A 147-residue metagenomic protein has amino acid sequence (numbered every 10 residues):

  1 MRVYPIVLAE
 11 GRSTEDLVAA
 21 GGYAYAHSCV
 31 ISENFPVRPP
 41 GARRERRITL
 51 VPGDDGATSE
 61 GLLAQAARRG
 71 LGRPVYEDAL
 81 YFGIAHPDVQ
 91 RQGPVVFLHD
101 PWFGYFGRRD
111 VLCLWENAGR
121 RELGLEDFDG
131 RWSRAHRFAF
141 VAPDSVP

Functional and structural regions predicted by a protein language model:
M1-G72, Y76-P147: A binding-site-centric feature that preferentially detects glycan-recognition modules on secreted/surface proteins
